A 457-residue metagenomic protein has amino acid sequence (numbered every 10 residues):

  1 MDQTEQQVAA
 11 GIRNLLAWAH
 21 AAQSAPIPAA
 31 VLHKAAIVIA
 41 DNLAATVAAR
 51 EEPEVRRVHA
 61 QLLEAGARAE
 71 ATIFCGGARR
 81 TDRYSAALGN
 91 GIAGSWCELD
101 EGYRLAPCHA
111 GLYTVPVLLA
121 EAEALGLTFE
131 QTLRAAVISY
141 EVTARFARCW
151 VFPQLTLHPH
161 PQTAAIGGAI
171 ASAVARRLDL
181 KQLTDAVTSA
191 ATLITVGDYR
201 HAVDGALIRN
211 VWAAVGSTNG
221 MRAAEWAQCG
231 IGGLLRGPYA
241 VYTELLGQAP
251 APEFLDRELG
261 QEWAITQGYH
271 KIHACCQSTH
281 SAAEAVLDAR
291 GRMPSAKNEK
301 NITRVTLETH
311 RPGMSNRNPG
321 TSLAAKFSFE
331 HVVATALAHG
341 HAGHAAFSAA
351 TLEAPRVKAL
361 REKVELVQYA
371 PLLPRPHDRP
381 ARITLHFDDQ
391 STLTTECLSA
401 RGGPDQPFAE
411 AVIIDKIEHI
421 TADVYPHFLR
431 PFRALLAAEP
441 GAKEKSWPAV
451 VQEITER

Functional and structural regions predicted by a protein language model:
M1-P107, H201, G205-T218, E225-R457: Terminal-appendage/accessory-domain detector
L32, A36, A40, T114 (+3 more regions): Hydrophobic face of alpha-helices
V38-A45, P116-L118, T163-R176, V333: Hydrophobic mid-domain F-helix/FG-region of cytochrome P450s
A49, L118-L125, A169-A175, A223-W226 (+2 more regions): Well-ordered alpha-helical scaffold segments within catalytic/enzyme domains
N90-F146: Hydrophobic alpha-helical hairpins/lids featuring a short glycine-rich hinge
L105-G111, L157-Q162, I272: Short helix-coil transition sites and intra-membrane helix breaks within transmembrane domains of multi-pass
L112-L119, A164-A171, S217-R222, S281: Well-ordered alpha-helical segments within folded domains of soluble proteins
E123-G126, E130-T218, V241: Glycine-rich, mobile lid/loop segments that gate access to catalytic sites or pores
